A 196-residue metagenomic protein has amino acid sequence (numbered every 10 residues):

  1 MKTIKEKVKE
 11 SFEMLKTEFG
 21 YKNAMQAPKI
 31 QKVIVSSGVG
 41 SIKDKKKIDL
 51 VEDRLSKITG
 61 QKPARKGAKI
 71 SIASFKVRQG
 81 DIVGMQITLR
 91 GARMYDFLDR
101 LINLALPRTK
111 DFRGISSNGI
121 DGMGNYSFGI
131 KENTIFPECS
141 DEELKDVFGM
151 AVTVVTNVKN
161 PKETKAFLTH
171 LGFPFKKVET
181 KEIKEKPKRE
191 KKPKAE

Functional and structural regions predicted by a protein language model:
M1-E196: Ribosome-associated RNA-binding proteins
